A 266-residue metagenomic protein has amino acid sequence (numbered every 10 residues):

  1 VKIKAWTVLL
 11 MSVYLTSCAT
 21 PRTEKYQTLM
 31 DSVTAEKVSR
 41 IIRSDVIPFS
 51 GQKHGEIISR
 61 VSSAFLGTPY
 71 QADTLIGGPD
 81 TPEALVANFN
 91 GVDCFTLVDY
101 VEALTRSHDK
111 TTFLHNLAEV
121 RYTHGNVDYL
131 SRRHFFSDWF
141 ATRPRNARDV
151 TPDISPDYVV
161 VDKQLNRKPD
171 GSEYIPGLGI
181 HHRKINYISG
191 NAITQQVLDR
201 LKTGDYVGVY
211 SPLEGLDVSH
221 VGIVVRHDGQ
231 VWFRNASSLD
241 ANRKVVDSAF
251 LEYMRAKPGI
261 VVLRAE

Functional and structural regions predicted by a protein language model:
V1-K2: N-terminal secretory signal peptides that target proteins for export/translocation
A5-V13: Sec-dependent N-terminal signal peptides
T16-S17: C-terminal motif of bacterial Sec signal peptides marking the signal peptidase cleavage site
R22, T203-G208, S219, I223-E266: Low-complexity, Gly/Ser/Thr/Pro-rich intrinsically disordered linker/tail segments
R22-F95: Cationic-aromatic interfacial patches
T68-K184, K202, G208, R226 (+2 more regions): Acidic/His-rich structured neighborhood in mature extracellular/periplasmic domains
N186-V197, S211: Short alpha-helix capping/helix-loop boundary micro-motifs
L213-L216: Short, charged beta-turn/beta-strand-edge "cap" motif at the junction between a beta-strand and an adjacent loop
